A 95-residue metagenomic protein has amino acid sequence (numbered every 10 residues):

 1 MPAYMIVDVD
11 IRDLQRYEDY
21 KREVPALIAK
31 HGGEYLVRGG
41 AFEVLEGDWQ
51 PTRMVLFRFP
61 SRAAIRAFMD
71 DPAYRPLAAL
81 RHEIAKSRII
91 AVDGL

Functional and structural regions predicted by a protein language model:
M1-P72, D93-L95: Short S/T/G/P-rich N-terminal loop/turn motif that feeds into the first structured element of a domain
A26-L27, L80-E83: Short, conserved catalytic or adaptor-binding loops enriched in Gly and charged residues
A73-A79: A common structural junction motif
H82-L95: C-terminal end-helix/capping segment
